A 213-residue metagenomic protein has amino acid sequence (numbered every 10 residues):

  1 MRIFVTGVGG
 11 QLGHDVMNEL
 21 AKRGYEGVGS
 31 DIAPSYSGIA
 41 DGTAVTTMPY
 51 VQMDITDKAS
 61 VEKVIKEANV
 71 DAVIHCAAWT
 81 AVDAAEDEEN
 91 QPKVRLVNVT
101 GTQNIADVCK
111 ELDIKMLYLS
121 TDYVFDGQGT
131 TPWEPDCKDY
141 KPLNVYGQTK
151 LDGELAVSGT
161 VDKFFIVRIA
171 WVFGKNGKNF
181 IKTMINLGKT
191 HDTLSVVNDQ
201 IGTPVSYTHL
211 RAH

Functional and structural regions predicted by a protein language model:
I3-A21: N-terminal Rossmann NAD(P)H-binding glycine-rich loop of SDR-like oxidoreductase domains
Y25-Y36: Conserved glycine-rich Rossmann-like NAD(P)H-binding loop of the short-chain dehydrogenase/reductase
A44-T56: Rossmann-fold cofactor-recognition segment
I55-V97: NAD(P)H-binding glycine-rich loop region in Rossmannoid oxidoreductase-like domains and their noncatalytic homologs
D57, T100-N104, K115, G147 (+2 more regions): Conserved cofactor-binding/catalytic machinery of classical short-chain dehydrogenase/reductase
P92-G101, V124-V167, W171-V172: Catalytic helix-loop patch of NAD(P)-dependent Rossmann-fold dehydrogenases
L155-G202, Y207: NAD(P)-dependent short-chain dehydrogenase/reductase
T208-H213: Conserved small/polar residues in nucleotide/adenosyl-binding loops
